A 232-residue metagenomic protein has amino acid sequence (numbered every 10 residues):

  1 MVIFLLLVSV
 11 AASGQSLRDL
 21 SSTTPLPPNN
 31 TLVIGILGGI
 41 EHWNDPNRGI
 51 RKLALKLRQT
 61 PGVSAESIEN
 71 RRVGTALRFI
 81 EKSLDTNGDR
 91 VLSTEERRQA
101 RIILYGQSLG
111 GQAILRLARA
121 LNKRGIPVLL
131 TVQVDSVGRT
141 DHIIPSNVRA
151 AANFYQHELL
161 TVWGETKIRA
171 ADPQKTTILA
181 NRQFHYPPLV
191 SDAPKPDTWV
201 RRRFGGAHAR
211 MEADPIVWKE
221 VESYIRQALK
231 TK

Functional and structural regions predicted by a protein language model:
M1-S9: Bacterial N-terminal signal peptides
A12-G14: Boundary at the C-terminal end of the N-terminal hydrophobic targeting segment
S22-A100, R203: Active-site catalytic motif of lipid deacylating hydrolases and related acyltransferases
G39-I50, E69, V73, Q107-I114 (+3 more regions): Solvent-exposed, acidic/flexible segments
R58-S67, K123-L130, T231: Structural alpha-beta junctions
E81-R169: Serine-dependent carboxylesterase/thioesterase catalytic core of lipase-like alpha/beta-hydrolase/SGNH enzymes
A152-K232: C-terminal catalytic-base region of ester-bond hydrolases, centering on the histidine of the charge-relay
